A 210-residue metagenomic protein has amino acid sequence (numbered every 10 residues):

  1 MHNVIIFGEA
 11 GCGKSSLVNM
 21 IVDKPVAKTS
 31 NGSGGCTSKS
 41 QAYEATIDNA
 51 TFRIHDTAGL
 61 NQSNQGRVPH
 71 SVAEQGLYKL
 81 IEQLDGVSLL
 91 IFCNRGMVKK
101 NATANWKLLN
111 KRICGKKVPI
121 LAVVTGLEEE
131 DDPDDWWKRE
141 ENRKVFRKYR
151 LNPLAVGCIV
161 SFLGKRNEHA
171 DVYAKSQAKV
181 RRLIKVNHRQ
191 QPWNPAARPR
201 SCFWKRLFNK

Functional and structural regions predicted by a protein language model:
M1-K210: Conserved GTPase G-domain substructure that encodes guanine base recognition and part of the catalytic core, centered
